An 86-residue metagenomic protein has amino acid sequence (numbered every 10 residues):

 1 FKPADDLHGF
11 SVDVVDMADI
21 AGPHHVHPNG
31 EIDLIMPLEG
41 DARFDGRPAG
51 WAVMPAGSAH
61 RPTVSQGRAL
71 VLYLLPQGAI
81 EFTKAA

Functional and structural regions predicted by a protein language model:
D5-V26: Conserved short histidine dyad/triad with adjacent acidic residue
I20-H24, D41, A59-R61: Catalytic micro-motifs at enzyme active sites that drive phosphoryl/nucleotidyl and oxygen chemistry
H24-A42: Short, conserved beta-strand element in jelly-roll/cupin
I32-M36, W51-V53, L72: Active-site scaffold segments
F44-R68, L75: Conserved metal-binding segment of the jelly-roll/cupin
G67-A86: A short hydrophobic beta-strand segment most commonly corresponding to one strand of the jelly-roll/cupin
